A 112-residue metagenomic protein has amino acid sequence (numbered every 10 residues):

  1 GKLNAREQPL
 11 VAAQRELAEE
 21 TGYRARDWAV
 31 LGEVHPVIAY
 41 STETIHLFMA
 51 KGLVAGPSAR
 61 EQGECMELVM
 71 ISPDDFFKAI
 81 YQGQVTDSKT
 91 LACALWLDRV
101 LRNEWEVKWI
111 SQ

Functional and structural regions predicted by a protein language model:
G1-R15, E19, L53, S58 (+1 more regions): Conserved Nudix-box catalytic region and its N-terminal flanking loop in Nudix hydrolases and closely related
L3, R24, S41: Gly/Ser/Thr-rich beta-alpha loop segments that engage phosphate groups in nucleotides
A5, V30, I38-Y40, G63-Q112: Nudix hydrolase/Nudix homology domain
V11, R26, E43-H46: Generic beta-strand structural signal
G22-Y23, V85: Helix N-cap/coil-helix junction residues
R24-L31: A short coil-to-beta-strand element that immediately follows conserved catalytic motifs
V34-G56, V69: Active-site-adjacent beta-strand/loop module that shapes the phosphate/pyrophosphate-binding cleft
